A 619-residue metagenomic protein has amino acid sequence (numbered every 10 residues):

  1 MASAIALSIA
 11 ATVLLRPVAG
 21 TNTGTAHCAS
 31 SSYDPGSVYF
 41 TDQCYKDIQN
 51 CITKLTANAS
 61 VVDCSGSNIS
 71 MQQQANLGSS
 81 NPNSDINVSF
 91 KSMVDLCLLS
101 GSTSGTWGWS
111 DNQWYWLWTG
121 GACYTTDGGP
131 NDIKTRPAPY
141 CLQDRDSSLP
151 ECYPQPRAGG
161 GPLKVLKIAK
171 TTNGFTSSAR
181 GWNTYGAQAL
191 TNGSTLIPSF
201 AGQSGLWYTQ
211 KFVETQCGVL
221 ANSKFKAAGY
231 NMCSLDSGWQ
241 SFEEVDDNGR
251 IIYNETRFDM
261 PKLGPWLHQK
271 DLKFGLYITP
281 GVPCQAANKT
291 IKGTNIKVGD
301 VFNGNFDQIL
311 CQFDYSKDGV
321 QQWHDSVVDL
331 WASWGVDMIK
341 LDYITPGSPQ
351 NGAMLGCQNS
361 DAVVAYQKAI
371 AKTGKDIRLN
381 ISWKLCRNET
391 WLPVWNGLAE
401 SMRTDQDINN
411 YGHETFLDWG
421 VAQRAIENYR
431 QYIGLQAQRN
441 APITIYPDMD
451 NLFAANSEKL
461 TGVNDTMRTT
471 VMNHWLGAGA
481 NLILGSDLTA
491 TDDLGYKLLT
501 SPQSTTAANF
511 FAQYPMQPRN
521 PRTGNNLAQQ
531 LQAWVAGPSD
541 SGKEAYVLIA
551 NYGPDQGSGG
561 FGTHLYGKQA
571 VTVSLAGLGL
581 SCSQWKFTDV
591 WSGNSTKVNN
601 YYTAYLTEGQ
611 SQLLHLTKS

Functional and structural regions predicted by a protein language model:
M1-T21: Fungal secretory targeting signals
T21-R145, L149-P150: Secreted/extracellular ectodomain signature
H27, P150-W207, I377, I381 (+3 more regions): N-terminal module-boundary/linker segments of secreted carbohydrate-active enzymes
W182, A187-P198, G202-G352: Aromatic-lined carbohydrate-binding/catalytic grooves of carbohydrate-active enzymes
K273-K289, Q367-E389: Aromatic-lined carbohydrate-recognition surfaces of secreted/lumenal glycan-active proteins
D300, D314-S316, K375-D487: Glycan-recognition surfaces
T469, W475-G485, N525-L580: Carbohydrate-binding surface patches
K597-S619: C-terminal beta-strand-rich structural cap/linker in extracellular carbohydrate-active enzymes
